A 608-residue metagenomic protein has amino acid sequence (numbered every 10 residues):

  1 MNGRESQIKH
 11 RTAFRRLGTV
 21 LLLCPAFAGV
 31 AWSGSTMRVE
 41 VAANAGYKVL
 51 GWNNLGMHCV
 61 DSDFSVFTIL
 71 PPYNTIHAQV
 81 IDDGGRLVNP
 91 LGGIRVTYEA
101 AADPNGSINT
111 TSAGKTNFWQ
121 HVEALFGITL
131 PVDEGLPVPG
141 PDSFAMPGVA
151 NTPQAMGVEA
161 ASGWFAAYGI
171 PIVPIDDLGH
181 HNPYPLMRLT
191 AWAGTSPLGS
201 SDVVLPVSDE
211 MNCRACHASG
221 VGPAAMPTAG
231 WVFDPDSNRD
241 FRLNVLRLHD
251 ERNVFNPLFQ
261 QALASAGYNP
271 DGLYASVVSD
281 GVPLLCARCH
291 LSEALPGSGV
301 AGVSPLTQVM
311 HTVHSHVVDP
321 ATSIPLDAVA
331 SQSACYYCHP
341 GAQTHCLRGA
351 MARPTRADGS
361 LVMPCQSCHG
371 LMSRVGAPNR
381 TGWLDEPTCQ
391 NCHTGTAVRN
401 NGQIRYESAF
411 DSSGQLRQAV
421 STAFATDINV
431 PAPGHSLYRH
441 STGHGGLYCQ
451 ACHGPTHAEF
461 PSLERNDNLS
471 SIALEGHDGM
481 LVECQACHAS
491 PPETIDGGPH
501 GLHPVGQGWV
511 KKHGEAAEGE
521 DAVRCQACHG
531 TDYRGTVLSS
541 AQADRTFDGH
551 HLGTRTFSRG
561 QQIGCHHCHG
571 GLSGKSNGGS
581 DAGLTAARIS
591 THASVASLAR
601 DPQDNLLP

Functional and structural regions predicted by a protein language model:
M1-F14: N-terminal secretory signal peptides that target proteins for export/translocation
G18-G29: Bacterial N-terminal signal peptides
G34-L55, H500-H503, N577-Q603: Boundary/junction segments of secreted and surface-exposed precursor proteins
G34-T75, I81-D83, L87-R95, E99-G106 (+3 more regions): Short S/T/G/P-enriched beta-strand
A78, N182-A193: Short, aromatic- and glycine-rich surface loops/edge beta-strands on solvent-exposed regions
F118-P171: Extended, solvent-exposed segments with strong compositional bias
N151-H180, Y268-V277, P433-L437: Signal that preferentially marks extracellular ectodomain short beta-strand elements of beta-sandwich modules
T195-S200, V221-P227, S265-A275, S292-A596 (+1 more regions): Inter-heme linker and motif-flanking segments adjacent to c-type heme-binding CXXCH motifs in c-type cytochromes
